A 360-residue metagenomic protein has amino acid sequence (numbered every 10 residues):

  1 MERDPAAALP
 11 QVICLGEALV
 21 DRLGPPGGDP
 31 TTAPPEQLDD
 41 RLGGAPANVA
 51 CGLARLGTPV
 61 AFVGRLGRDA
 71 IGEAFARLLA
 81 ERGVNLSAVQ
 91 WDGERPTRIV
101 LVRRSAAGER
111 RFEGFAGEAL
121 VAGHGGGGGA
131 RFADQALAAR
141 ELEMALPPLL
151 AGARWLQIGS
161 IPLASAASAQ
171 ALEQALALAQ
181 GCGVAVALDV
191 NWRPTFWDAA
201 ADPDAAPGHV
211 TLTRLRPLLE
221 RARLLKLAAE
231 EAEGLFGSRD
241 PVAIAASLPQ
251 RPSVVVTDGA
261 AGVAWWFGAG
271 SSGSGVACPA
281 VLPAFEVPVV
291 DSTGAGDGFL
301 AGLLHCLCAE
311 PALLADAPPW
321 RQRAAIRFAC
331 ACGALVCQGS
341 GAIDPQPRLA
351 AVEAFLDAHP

Functional and structural regions predicted by a protein language model:
M1-I13, A177-G181, R239-P360: Conserved phosphate-binding/catalytic region of the ribokinase-like
M1-N85, R111-F112: Glycine-rich phosphate/adenosyl-contacting loop at the front of the ribokinase-like
A7, G28-P30, A130, A136-A145 (+2 more regions): Intrinsically disordered, low-complexity terminal tails and inter-domain linkers enriched for S/T/G/P/D/E
V20, G24, R68, W192 (+3 more regions): Short, glycine/acidic-enriched loop or turn micro-motifs at the edges of active sites
P59-I158, E353-P360: Conserved N-terminal subdomain of the carbohydrate kinase-like
R98, S160-A164, G333, G339-A342: Glycine-rich phosphate/pyrophosphate-binding beta-alpha loops
P148-L149, P217-L218, S247: Structural alpha-helical scaffold elements that stabilize or flank donor/cofactor-binding regions in carbohydrate
W155-A243, S253, A261-V263, G268-G270: Conserved beta-alpha-beta core of the PfkB/ribokinase-like small-molecule kinase fold
